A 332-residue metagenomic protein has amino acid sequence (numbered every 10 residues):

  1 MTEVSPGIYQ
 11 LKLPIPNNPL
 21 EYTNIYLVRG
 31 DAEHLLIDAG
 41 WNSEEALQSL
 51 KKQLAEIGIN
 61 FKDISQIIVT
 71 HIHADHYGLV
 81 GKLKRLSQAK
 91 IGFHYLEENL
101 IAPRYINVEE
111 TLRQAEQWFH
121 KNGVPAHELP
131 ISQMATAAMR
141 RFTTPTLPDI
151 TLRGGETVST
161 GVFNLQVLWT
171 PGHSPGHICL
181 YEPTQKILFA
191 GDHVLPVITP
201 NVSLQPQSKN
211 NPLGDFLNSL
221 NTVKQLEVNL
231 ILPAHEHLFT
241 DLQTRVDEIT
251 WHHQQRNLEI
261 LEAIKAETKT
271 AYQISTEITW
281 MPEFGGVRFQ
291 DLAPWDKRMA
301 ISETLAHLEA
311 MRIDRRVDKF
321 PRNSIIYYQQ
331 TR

Functional and structural regions predicted by a protein language model:
T2-I57, D63, A89, L180-P196: Conserved beta-strand hairpin/beta-sheet module of binuclear metal-dependent hydrolase folds, prominently
P6-L13, A135-R141, G161-F163: Short Pro/Gly-enriched beta-strand edge/turn motifs at strand-loop
G7, V28, D38, H71 (+9 more regions): Divalent metal-coordination and catalytic microenvironments
H34, W41-S43, A138-L147, F163-N257: Metallo-beta-lactamase
N42-A46, A55-V158: Active-site HxH/HxHxD metal-binding segment of metal-dependent hydrolases
L50, F216, T304: Aromatic/hydrophobic pocket-lining residues that form the small-molecule binding cavity in soluble enzyme cores
E262-R332: C-terminal regulatory/interaction regions
